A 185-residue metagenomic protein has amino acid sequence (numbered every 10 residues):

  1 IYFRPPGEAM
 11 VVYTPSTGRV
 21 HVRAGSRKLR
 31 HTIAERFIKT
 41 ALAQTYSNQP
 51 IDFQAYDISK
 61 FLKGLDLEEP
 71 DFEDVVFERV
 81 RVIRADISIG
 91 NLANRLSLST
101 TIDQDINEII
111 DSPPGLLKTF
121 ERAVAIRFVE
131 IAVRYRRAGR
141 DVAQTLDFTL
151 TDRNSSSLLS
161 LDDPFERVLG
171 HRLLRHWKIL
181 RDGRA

Functional and structural regions predicted by a protein language model:
I1-A185: Intrinsically disordered, low-complexity, charge-rich terminal extensions of nucleic-acid-associated complexes
